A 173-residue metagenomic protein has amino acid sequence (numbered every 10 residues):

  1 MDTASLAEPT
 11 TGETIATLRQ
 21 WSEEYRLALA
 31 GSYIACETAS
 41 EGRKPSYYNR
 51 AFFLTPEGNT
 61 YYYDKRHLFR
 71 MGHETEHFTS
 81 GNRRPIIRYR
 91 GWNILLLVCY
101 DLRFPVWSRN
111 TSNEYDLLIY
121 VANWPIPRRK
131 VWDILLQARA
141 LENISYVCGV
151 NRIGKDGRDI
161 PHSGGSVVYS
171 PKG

Functional and structural regions predicted by a protein language model:
M1, A28-Y33: Short beta-strand segments at enzyme active-site cores
M1-E8: Short, conserved active-site loops that position catalytic residues or coordinate cofactors/metal ions across diverse
L6, A35-C36: Flexible loop/hinge segments that line or gate small-molecule binding clefts
E13-A30, R103-G173: CN hydrolase (nitrilase-like) catalytic-core segments centered on the catalytic cysteine and neighboring Lys/Glu
A16, Q20, A39-N113, P127-I134: Active-site catalytic loop in hydrolytic enzyme cores
G31-Y33, R50-F53, P85, S166-V168: Short beta-strand scaffold segments in enzyme catalytic cores
I34, D64, N151-R152: Histidine-centered beta-alpha loop that forms part of the nucleotide-sugar donor binding/catalytic region in diverse
C36-A39, G154-K155: Short glycine/acidic-enriched loop and turn motifs that connect beta-strands
